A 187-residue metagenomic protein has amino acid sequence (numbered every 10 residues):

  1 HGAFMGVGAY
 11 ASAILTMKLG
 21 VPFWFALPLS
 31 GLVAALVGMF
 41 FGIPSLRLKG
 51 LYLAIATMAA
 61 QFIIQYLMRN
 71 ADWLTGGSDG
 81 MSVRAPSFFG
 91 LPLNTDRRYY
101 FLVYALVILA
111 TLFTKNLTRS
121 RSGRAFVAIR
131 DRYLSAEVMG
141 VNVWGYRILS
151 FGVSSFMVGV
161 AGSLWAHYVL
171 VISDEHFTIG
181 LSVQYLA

Functional and structural regions predicted by a protein language model:
H1-A187: Transmembrane alpha-helices and adjacent helix-loop boundaries
